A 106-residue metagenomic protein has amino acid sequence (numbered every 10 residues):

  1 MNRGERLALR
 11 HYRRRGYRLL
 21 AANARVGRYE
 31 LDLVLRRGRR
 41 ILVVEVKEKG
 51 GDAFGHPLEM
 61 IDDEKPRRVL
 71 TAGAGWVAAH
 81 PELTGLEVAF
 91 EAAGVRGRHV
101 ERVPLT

Functional and structural regions predicted by a protein language model:
M1, E5, I61-P66: Short, conserved glycine- and acidic-residue-centered signature motifs in active-site or ligand-binding loops
M1-A22: Acidic-basic catalytic patches of nuclease active cores, encompassing PD-(D/E)XK and other metal-cofactor nuclease
R6, L70-T71: Generic alpha-helical structural signal
Y12, L31-P57, I61, V69: Conserved catalytic cores of phosphodiester-cleaving nucleases, focusing on short active-site segments
V26-Y29: Short acidic/glycine-enriched loop/turn segments that link adjacent beta-strands
T71-A78: A short, N-terminal amphipathic alpha-helix
A79-T106: Domain-level recognition of nuclease-like catalytic cores that cleave nucleotide substrates
